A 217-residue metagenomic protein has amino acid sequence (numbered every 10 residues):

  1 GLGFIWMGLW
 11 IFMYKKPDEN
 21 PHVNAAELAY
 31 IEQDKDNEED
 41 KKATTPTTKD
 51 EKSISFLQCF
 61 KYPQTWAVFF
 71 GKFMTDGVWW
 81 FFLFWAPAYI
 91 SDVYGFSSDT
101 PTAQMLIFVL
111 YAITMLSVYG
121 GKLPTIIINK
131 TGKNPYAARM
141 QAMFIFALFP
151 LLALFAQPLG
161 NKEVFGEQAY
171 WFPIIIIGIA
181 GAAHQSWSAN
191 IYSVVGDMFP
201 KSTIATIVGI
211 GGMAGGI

Functional and structural regions predicted by a protein language model:
G1-F12, P150: Symmetry-related core transmembrane helices of the 12-TM Major Facilitator Superfamily/SLC fold
K16-F69, V93-F96: Juxtamembrane intracellular "pre-TM" segments in multi-pass secondary transporters
D50-Y62, M74, P135, E163-E167 (+1 more regions): Helix-boundary and loop/linker segments of multi-pass membrane transporters
L57-K122, Q157-P158, G178-G196: Extracytoplasmic gate region of multi-pass secondary transporters
G95-I113, A137-M143, W171-I175, T206-I210: Loop-to-transmembrane helix entry
L116-Y136: Helix-to-loop junctions at the C-terminal end of transmembrane segments in multipass secondary transporters
S117-V118, G196-I217: A late C-terminal transmembrane helix in Major Facilitator Superfamily
Y136-I191: C-terminal transmembrane helical hairpin of 12-TM major facilitator-type secondary transporters
